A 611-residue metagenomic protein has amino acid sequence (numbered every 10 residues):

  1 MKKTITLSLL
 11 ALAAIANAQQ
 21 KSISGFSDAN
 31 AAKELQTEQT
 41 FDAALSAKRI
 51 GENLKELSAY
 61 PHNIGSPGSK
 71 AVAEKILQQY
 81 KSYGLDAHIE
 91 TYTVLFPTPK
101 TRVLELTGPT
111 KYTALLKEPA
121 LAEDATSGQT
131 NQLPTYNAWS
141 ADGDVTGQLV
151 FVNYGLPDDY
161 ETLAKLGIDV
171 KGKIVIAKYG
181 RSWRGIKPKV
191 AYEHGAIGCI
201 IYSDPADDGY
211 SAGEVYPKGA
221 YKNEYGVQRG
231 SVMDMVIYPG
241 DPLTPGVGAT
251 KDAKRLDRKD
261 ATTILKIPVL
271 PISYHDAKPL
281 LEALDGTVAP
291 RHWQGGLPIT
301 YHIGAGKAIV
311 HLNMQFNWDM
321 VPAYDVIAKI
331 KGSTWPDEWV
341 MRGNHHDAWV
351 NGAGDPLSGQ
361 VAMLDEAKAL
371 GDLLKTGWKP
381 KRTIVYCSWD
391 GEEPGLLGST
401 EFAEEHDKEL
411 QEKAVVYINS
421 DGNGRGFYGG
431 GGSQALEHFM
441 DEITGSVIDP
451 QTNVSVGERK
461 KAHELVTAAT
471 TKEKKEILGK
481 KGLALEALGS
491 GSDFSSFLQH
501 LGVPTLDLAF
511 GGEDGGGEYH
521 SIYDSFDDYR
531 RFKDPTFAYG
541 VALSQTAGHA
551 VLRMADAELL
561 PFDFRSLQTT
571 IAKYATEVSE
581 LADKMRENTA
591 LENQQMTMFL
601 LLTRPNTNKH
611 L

Functional and structural regions predicted by a protein language model:
L10-N17: Hydrophobic h-region of N-terminal signal peptides that target proteins for export in Gram-negative bacteria
Q20-A32, K55-D169, I174, P205 (+2 more regions): Noncatalytic luminal/extracellular "stalk/propeptide" segments of secretory-pathway proteins
D28-P67, G286-V288, D421: N-terminal capping segment at the start of a domain
N53-E56, H88-I89, L149-V152, I174-K178 (+10 more regions): Structural recognition of the beta-strand scaffold that forms the well-ordered cores of secreted hydrolase catalytic
S127-T162, I237-G354, K368, D372-T376: Soluble metallo-hydrolase cores and metallopeptidase-like ectodomains found primarily in the secretory/periplasmic
V152-Y221, S333, D337-W339, W349 (+3 more regions): A conserved hydrophobic secondary-structure block that centers on an alpha-helix together with its immediately flanking
P205, V326, R342-L396, A547: Alpha-helical metal-binding/catalytic segments enriched in His/Glu/Asp
E224-V288, W335, D390-R530, D556 (+3 more regions): Metal-dependent peptidase/peptidase-like ectodomains
